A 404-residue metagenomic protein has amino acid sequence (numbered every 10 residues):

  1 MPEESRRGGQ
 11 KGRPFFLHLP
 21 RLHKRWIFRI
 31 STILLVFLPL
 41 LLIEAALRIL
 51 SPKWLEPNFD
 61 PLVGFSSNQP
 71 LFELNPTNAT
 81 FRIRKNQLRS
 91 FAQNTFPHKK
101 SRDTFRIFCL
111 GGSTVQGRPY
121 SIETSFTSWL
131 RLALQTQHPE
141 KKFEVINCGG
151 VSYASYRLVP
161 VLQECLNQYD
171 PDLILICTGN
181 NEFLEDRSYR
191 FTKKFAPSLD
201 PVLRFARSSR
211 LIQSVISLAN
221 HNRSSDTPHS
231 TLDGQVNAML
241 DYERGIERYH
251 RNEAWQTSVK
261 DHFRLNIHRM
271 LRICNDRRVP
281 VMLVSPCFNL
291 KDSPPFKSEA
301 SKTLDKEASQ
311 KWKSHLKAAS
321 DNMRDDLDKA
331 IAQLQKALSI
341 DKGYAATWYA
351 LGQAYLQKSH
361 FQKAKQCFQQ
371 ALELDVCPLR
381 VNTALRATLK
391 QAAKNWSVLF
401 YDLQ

Functional and structural regions predicted by a protein language model:
G8-G9: Targeting/processing segments of secretory and organellar proteins
S31-A46: Hydrophobic membrane-insertion alpha-helices, especially the h-region of bacterial N-terminal signal peptides
A45-N58, S293: Helix-to-loop transition at the C-terminal end of transmembrane segments
K53-H138: Membrane/wall-proximal cationic-aromatic binding patches
T124, G179-Q391, N395, L403: Serine-dependent acyl-ester chemistry module
V145, V151-L162: Structural motif
L166-L175: Proline-aspartate-enriched helix->loop->beta-strand connector
